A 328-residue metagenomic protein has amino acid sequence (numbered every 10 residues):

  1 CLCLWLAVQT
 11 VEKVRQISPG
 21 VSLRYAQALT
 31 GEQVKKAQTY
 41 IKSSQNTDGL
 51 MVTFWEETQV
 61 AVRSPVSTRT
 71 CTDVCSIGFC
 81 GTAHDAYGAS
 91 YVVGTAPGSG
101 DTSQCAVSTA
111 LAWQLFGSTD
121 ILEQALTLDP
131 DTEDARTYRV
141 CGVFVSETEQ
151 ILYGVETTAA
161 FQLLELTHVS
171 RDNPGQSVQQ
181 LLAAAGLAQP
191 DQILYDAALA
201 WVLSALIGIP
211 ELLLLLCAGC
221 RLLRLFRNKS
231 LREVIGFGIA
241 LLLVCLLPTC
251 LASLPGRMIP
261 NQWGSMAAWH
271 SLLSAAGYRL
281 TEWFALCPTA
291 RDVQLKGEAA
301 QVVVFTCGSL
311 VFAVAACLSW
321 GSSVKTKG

Functional and structural regions predicted by a protein language model:
C1-T10, A240-L247: Membrane-anchoring signal-anchor transmembrane alpha-helices and their immediate flanking context
L6-R63, H270-A275: Membrane-proximal extracellular/periplasmic loop immediately following the first transmembrane helix
Q16, K36-K42, Q189-D196, P248 (+3 more regions): N-terminal accessory regions of S-adenosyl-L-methionine
T53-S99: The feature marks short, hydrophobic/small-residue-biased sequence motifs that occur predominantly
C71-T72, S99-T102, I121, A135: Extracytoplasmic
S76, S103-Q104, A125: A residue-level structural signature of the nucleotidyltransferase/glycosyltransferase Rossmann-like core
G81-V92, V107-L199: Mid-to-C-terminal secondary-structure elements that act as membrane-proximal/extracytoplasmic interface segments
L199-G328: Alpha-helical transmembrane segments forming the membrane-embedded cores of inner-membrane proteins across
